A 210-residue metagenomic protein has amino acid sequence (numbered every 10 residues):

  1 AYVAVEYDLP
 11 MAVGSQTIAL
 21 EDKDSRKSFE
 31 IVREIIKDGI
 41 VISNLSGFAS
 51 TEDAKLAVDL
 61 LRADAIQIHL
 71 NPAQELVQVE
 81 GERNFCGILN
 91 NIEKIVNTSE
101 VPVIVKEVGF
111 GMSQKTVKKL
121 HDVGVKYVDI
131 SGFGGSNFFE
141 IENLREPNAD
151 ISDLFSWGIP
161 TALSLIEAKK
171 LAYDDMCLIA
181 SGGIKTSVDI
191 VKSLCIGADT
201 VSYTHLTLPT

Functional and structural regions predicted by a protein language model:
A1-V41: N-terminal capping/small domains of soluble enzymes
Y2, F48-D174, V188-K192, I196: Alpha/beta enzyme core
M11-V13, V41-L45, I68, V103-V105 (+3 more regions): Hydrophobic faces of well-ordered beta-strands that scaffold small-molecule active sites in alpha/beta enzyme cores
I18-L20, G109-G111, I184: Gly/Ser/Thr-rich loops at beta-strand to alpha-helix junctions that form or flank small-molecule/cofactor-binding
I40, E100-P102, P209: Short, proline-centered helix/strand-breaking motifs
L178-I184, V188-D189: C-terminal structural cap/anchor segments
G197-Y203: Short glycine/proline-rich, acidic loop/turn segments that cap or connect secondary-structure elements
T204-T210: Conserved small/polar residues in nucleotide/adenosyl-binding loops
